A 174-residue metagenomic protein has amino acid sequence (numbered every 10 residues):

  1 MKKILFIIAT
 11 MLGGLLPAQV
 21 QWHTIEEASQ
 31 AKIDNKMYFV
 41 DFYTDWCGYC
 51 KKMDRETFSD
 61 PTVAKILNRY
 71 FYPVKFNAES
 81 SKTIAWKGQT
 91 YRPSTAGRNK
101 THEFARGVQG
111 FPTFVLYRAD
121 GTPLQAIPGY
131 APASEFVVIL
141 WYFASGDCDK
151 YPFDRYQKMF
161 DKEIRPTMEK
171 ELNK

Functional and structural regions predicted by a protein language model:
M1-Q21: Bacterial Sec-dependent N-terminal signal peptides
Q21-M37, L67: A short beta-strand-turn-helix
W22-E26, D60, R98: Structural motif corresponding to alpha-helix initiation and N-cap regions
D34-G48, P73: Short active-site neighborhood of thiol/selenol oxidoreductases, capturing the structured segment around
M37, D41, T57, Y130-S134: Soluble non-cytosolic domains of exported or imported proteins
K51-R55: Detector for the c-type heme attachment site
P61-A64, N68-A133, V138-S145: Thioredoxin-like thiol-disulfide oxidoreductase module
Y130-K174: Thiol-/selenol-based redox modules, centered on thioredoxin-like and closely related oxidoreductase domains
